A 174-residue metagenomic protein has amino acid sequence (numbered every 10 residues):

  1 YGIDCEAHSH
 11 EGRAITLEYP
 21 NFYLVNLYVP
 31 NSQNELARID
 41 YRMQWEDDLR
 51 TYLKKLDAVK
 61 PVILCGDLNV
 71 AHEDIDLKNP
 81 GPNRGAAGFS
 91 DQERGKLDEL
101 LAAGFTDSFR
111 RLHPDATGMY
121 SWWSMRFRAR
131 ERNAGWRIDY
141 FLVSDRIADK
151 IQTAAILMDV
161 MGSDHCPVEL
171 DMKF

Functional and structural regions predicted by a protein language model:
Y1-S32: Structured beta-strand-rich core segments of catalytic domains in phosphoester-bond hydrolases
D4-C5, P30-E46, G81-A86: Surface-exposed cleft-lining segments at the edges of enzyme active sites
C5-A7, R130-N133, M158-M161: Short Gly/Pro-enriched turn/cap motifs at secondary-structure boundaries
E11-T16, R137-D139, H165-E169: Short hydrophobic/aromatic beta-strand or adjacent loop that forms the aromatic wall/cage of a ligand/substrate-binding
W45-A134, I138: Metal-dependent phosphoesterases centered on the DNase I-like endonuclease/exonuclease/phosphatase
I147-K150: Short helix-loop capping/hinge motifs at secondary-structure junctions, enriched in acidic/polar residues
A155-F174: Surface polyanion/phosphate-binding segment centered on an Asp-His-Pro turn
